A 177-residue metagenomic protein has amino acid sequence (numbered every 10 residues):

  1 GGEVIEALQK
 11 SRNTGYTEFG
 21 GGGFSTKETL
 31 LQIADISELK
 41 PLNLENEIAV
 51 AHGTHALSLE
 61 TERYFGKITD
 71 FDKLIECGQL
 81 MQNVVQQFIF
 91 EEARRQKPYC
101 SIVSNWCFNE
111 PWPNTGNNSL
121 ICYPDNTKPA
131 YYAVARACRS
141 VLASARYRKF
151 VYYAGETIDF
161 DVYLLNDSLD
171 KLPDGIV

Functional and structural regions predicted by a protein language model:
G2-G175: Substrate-binding clefts and catalytic carboxylate motifs of secreted carbohydrate-active enzymes
